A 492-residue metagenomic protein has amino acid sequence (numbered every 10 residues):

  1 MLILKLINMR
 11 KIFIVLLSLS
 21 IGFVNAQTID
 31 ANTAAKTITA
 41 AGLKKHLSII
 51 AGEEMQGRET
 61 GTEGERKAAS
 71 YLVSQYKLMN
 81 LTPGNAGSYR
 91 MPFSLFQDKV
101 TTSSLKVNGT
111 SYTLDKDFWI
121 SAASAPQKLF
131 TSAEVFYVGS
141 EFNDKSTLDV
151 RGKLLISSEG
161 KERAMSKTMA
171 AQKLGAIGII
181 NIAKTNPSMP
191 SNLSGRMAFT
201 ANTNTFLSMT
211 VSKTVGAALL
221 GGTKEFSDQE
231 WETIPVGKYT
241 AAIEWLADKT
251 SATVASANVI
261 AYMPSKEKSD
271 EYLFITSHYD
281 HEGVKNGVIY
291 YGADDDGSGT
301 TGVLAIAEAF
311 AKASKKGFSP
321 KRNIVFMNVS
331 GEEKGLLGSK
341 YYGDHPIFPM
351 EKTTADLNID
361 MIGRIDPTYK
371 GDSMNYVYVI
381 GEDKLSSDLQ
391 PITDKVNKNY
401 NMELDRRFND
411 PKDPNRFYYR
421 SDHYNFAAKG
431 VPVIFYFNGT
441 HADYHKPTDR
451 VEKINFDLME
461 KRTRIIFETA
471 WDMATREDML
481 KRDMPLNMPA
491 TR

Functional and structural regions predicted by a protein language model:
M1-D30: Bacterial Sec-dependent N-terminal signal peptides
A26-G84, P264, D483: N-terminal hydrophobic or amphipathic helices/low-complexity stretches enriched in small/hydrophobic/Pro/Gly
T28-A31, D117-D144, A201-G292, E308 (+1 more regions): Soluble metallo-hydrolase cores and metallopeptidase-like ectodomains found primarily in the secretory/periplasmic
I29-T37, E53-E63, L78, M91-P92 (+10 more regions): Second-shell loop/turn segments in exported
Q56-R151: Noncatalytic luminal/extracellular "stalk/propeptide" segments of secretory-pathway proteins
T113, S208-M209, G216-A217, G221 (+1 more regions): Metal-dependent peptidase/peptidase-like ectodomains
E308, H441-R492: His/Asp/Glu-rich mid-to-C-terminal helical/loop segments that flank catalytic regions of hydrolases
E308-G335, D356-I359: Short helix-loop-beta-strand segments that form the rim/entrance of peptidase-like active sites
